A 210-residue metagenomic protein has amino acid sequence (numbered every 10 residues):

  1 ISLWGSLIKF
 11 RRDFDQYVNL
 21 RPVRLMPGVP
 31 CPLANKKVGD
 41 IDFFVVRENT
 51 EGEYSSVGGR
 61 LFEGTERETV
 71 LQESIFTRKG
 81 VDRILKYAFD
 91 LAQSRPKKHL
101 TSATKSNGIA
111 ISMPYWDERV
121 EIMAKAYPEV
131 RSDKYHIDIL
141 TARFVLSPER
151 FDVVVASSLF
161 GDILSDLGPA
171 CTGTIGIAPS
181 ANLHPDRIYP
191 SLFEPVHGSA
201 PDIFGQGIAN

Functional and structural regions predicted by a protein language model:
I1-L71, L159: N-terminal glycine-rich phosphate/adenylate-binding segment common to multiple enzyme folds
I8-M26, A126-Y135, I177-E194, F204: Short, acidic/small-residue loops that bind anionic groups at enzyme active sites
D13-F14, A34-G39, Q93-S94, A124-A126 (+4 more regions): Solvent-exposed alpha-helices and their adjacent loops that cap or buttress functional pockets in soluble metabolic
Y17-N19, I41-V45, G52, K98-T101 (+6 more regions): Structural motif
G28, Y135-A142: Short acidic loop-to-helix transition motifs that present clustered carboxylates
T65-D138, R150: Glycine-rich phosphate/diphosphate-binding loop of Rossmann-like nucleotide-binding domains
V145-A209: Glycine-rich phosphate/nucleotide-binding loop
